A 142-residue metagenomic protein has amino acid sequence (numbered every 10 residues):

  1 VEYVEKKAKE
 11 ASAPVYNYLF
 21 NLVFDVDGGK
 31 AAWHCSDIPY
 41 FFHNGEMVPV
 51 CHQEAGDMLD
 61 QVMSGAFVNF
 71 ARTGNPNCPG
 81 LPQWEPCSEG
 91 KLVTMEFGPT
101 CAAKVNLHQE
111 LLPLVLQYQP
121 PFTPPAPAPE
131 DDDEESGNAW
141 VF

Functional and structural regions predicted by a protein language model:
V1-F142: C-terminal helix-and-tail extensions that cap enzymatic domains
